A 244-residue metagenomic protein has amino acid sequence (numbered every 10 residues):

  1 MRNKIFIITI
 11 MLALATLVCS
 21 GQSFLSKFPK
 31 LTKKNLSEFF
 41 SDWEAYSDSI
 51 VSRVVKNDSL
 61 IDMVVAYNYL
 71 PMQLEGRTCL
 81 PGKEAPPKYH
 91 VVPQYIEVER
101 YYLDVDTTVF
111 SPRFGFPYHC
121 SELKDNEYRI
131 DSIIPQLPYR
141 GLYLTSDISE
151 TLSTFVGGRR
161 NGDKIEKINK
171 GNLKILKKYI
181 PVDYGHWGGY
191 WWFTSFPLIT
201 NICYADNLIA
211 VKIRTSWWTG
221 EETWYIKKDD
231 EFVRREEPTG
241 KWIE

Functional and structural regions predicted by a protein language model:
M1-T32: Bacterial Sec-dependent N-terminal signal peptides
I5-I7, L14, D62, P86 (+1 more regions): Intrinsically disordered, low-complexity segments enriched in glycine/proline and serine/threonine
Q22-L208: Flexible low-complexity loop/turn motifs enriched in small/helix-breaking residues
T194-P197, W217-E222, E236-E237: Short, surface-exposed coil-to-beta transition loops
C203, R214-G220, W242-E244: His-enriched metal-coordination microenvironments in redox/metal-binding proteins
L208-R214: Short beta-strand elements that form the blades of beta-propeller/WD-repeat-like and other beta-sheet-rich scaffold
T223-I243: Short beta-strand edge/turn micro-motifs at domain boundaries
